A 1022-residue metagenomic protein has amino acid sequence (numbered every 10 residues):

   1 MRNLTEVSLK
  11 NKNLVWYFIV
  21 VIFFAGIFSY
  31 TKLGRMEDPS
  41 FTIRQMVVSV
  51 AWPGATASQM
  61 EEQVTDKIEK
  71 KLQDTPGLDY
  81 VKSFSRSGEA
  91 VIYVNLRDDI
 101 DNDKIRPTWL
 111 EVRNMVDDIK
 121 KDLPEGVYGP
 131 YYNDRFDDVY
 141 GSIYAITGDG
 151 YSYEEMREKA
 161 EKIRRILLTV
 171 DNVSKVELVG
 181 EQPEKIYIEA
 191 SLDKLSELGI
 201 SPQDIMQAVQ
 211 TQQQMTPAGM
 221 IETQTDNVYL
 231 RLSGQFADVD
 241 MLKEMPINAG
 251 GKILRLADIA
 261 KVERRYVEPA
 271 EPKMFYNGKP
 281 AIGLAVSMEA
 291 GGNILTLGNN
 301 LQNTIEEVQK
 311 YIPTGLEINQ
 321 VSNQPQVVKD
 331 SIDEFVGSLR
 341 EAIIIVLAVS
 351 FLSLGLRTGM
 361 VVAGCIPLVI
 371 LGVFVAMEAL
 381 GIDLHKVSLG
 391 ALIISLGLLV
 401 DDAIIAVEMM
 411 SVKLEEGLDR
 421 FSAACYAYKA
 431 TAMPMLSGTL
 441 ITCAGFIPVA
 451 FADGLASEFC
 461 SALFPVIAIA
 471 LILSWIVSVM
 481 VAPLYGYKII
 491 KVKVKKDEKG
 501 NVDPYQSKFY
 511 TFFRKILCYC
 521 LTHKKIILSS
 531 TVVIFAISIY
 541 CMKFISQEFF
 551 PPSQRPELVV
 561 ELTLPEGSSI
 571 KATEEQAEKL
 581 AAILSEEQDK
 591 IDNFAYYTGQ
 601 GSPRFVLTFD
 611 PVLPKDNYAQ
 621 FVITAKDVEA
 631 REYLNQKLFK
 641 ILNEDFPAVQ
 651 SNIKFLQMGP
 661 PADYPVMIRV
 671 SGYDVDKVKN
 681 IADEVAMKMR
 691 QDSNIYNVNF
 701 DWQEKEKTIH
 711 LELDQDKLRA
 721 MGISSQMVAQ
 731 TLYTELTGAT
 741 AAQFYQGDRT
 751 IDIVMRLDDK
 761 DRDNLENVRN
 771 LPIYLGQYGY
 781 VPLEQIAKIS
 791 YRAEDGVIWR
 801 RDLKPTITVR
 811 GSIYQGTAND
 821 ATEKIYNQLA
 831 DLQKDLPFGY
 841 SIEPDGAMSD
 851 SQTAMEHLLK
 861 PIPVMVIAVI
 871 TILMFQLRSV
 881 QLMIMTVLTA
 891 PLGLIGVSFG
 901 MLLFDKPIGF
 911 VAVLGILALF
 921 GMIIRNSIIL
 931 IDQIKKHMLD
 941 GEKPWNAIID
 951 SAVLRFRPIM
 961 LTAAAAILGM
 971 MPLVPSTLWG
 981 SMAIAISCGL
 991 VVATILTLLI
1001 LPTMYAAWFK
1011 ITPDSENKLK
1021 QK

Functional and structural regions predicted by a protein language model:
M1-R35, K429-T431, K499-F550, Y596 (+2 more regions): Signature of alpha-helical transmembrane segments and their immediate interfacial
T5, F23, Q59-R135, D193-Q214 (+3 more regions): Solvent-exposed, membrane-proximal periplasmic/extracellular interface segments of envelope transport and secretion
V7, S49, K120, I166-I344 (+6 more regions): Extracytoplasmic/periplasmic membrane-proximal domains and adjacent transmembrane bundles of envelope biogenesis
N13, V21-A55, Q59, D117-G126 (+9 more regions): Transmembrane helices with small-residue packing motifs
Y17, T56-Q63, I100-E111, G141-Y144 (+19 more regions): Solvent-exposed, non-transmembrane alpha-helical starts
G26-K32, I344-S411, A868-R955, M960-S976 (+4 more regions): Hydrophobic transmembrane alpha-helices and their membrane-interface caps in long multi-pass transport proteins
V321, V328, I332, V407 (+4 more regions): Helix-loop junctions and hydrophobic alpha-helical segments within the transmembrane domains of large membrane
L396-M410, T431-F451, E458-K499, F621 (+4 more regions): Transmembrane alpha-helices and their membrane-interface boundaries in multi-pass membrane transporters and channels
